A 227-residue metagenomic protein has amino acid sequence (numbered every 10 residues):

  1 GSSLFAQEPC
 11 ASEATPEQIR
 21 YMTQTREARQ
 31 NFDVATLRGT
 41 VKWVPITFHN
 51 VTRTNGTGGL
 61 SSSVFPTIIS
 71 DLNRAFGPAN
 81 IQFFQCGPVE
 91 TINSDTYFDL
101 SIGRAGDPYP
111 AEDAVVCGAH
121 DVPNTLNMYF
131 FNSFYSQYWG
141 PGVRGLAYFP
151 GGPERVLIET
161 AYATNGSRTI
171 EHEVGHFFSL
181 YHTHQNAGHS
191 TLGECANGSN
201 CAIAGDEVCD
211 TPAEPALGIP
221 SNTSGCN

Functional and structural regions predicted by a protein language model:
G1-S3: Bacterial N-terminal signal peptides
F5-L126, F131-Y135: Propeptide-to-catalytic entry region of secreted or membrane-anchored zinc metalloproteases
C10, I46, A111, G142 (+2 more regions): Generic low-complexity segments that are intrinsically disordered, proline-rich and/or Lys/Arg-biased
T15, I158-E159, D210: Alpha-helix initiation/capping motif
G59-S61, T96-D99, P141, T169-E173 (+1 more regions): Surface-exposed beta-strand edges and their flanking turn/coil or helix-capping segments
S94, G145, A204: Glycine-rich, flexible loop/turn motifs
E112-H189: Active-site-proximal segment of zinc-dependent metalloprotease catalytic domains
A163-N227: The catalytic-center signature of Zn2+-dependent metalloproteases
